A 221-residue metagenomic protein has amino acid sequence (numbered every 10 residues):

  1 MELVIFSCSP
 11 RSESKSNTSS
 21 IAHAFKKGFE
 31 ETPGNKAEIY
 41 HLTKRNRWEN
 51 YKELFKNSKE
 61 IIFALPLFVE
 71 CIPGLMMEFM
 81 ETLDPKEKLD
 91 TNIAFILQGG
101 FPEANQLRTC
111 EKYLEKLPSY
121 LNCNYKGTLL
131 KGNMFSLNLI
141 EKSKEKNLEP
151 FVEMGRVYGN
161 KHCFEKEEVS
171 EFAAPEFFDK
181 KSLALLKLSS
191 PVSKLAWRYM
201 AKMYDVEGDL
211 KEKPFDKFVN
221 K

Functional and structural regions predicted by a protein language model:
M1-L89, C163-K221: N-terminal beta1-alpha1-beta2 submodule of the flavodoxin-like/Rossmannoid cofactor-binding fold
T18, A22, L107, K144-F151: Generic structural signal for well-ordered, non-membrane alpha-helical segments in soluble metabolic enzymes
A22, K26, E111, F151-G155: Short, hydrophobic/amphipathic alpha-helical packing segments that form internal helix faces or helix-helix interfaces
K27, E31, K116, Y120 (+2 more regions): A generic structural signal for well-ordered alpha-helical segments enriched in polar/charged residues
L75-F79, Y113, P150: Alpha-helical scaffold elements adjacent to nucleotide-binding pockets in ATP/GTP-utilizing enzyme cores
N92-K146: Short, glycine-/small-residue-rich phosphate/pyrophosphate-handling segment
S136-K181: Active-site oxyanion/phosphate-handling segment shared across diverse enzymes
